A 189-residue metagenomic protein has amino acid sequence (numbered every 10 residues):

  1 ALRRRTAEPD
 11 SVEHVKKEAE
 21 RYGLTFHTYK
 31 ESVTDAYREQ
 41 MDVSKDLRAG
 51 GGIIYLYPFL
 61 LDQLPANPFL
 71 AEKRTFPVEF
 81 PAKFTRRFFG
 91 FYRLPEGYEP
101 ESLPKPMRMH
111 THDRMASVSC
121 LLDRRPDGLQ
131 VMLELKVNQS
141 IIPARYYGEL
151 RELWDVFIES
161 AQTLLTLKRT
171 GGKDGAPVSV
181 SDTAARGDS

Functional and structural regions predicted by a protein language model:
A1-S189: A sensor for short, sequence-defined functional sites
